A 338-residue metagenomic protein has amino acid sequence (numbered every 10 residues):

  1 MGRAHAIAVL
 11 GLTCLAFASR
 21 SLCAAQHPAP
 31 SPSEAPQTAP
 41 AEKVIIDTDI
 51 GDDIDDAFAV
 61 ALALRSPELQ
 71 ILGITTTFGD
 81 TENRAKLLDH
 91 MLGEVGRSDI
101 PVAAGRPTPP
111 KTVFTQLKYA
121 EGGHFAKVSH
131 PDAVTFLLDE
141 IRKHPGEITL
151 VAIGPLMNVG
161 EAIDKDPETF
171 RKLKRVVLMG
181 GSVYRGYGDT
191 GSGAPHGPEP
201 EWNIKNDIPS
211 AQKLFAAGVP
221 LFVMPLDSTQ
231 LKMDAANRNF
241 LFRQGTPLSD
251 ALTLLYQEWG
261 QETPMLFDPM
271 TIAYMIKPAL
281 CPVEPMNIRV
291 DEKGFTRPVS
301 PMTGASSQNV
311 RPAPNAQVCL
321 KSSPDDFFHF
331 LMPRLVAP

Functional and structural regions predicted by a protein language model:
M1-V9: N-terminal export leaders
A8-R20: Bacterial N-terminal signal peptides
S19-E34: Signal peptide processing junction and immediate N-terminal pro/mature segment of secreted/exported proteins
E34, P40-A41, I46, E82-K143 (+2 more regions): Metal-dependent C-N hydrolase catalytic cores
P36-I50, I54-K86, H90, H124-V223 (+1 more regions): Active-site histidine-anchored catalytic micro-motif
A39-A41, F58-R65, Q70, W202-K205 (+1 more regions): Conformational coupling and interaction surfaces
P107-T108, P155-L156, P278: Short glycine-rich anion-binding loops that position phosphate/pyrophosphate groups of nucleotides and phosphorylated
V113-T115, Y187-T190, D234-A236: Short, well-ordered secondary-structure micro-motifs
